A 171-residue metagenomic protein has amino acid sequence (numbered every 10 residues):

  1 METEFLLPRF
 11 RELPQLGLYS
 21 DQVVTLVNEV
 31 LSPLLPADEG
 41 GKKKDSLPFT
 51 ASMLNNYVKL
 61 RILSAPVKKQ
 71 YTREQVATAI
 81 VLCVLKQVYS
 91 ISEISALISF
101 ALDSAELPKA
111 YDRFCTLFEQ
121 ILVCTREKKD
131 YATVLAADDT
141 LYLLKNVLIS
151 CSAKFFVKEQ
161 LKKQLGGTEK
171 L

Functional and structural regions predicted by a protein language model:
M1-A101: Basic helix-turn-helix/winged-helix DNA-binding cores and closely related short helical interaction motifs
L97-F100, S104-L171: Intrinsically disordered, low-complexity, charge-dense segments enriched in Lys/Arg and Glu/Asp interspersed
